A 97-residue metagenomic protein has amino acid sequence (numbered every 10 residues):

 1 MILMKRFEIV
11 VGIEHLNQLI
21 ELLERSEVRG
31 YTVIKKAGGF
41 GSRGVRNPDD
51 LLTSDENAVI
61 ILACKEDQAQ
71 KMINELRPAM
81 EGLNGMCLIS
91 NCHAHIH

Functional and structural regions predicted by a protein language model:
M1-H97: Positively charged, small/polar-rich N-terminal and surface patches that mediate targeting and assembly and bind
